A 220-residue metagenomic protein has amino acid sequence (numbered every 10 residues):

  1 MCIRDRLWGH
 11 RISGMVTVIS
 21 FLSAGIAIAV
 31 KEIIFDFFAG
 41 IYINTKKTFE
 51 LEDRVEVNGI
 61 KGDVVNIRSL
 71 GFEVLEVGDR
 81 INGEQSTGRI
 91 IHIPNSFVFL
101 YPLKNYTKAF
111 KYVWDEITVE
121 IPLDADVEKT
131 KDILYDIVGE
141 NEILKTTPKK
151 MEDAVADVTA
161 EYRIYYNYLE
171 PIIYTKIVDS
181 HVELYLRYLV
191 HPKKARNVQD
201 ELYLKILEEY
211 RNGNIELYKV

Functional and structural regions predicted by a protein language model:
C2, E116-E120, R187-L189: A short beta-strand structural signal in non-transmembrane regions
I3-R4, I34, E52, V64 (+3 more regions): Residue-level signature of catalytic and energy-coupling elements of molecular machines, predominantly ATP/GTP-dependent
R4-T45, N82-Y112: Membrane-contacting alpha-helices and adjoining membrane-interface segments in channel/transport-associated proteins
F21-A24, I43, E73, G139 (+1 more regions): Residue-level marker of structural boundaries
T45-K149: Soluble accessory domains appended to multi-pass membrane transport proteins
A125, Y135-D136, I143-V220: Solvent-exposed, non-transmembrane regulatory segments of membrane-associated proteins
